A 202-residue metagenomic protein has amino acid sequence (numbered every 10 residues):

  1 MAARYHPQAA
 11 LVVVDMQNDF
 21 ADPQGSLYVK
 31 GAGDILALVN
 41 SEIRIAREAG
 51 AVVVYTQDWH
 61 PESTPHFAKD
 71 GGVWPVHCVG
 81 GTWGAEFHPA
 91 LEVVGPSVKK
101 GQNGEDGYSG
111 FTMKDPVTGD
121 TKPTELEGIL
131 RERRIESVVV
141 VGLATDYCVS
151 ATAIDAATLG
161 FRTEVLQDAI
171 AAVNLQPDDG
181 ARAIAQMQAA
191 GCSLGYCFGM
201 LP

Functional and structural regions predicted by a protein language model:
M1-G104, E132, E136, R162-E164 (+1 more regions): Active-site acidic carboxylates
I35, V39, P123, V149: Aromatic/hydrophobic pocket-lining residues that form the small-molecule binding cavity in soluble enzyme cores
E42-I45, V149-G160: Histidine-anchored nucleotide/phosphate-binding helix
T64-C78, F111-K122, A157: Short, electropositive alpha-helical surface patch
G84, H88, P123, E127 (+2 more regions): Hydrophobic, well-ordered secondary-structure segments
E105-R133, S137: Alpha-helical scaffold elements lining the catalytic groove of polysaccharide deacetylases
I135-A151, V165-Q167: Glycine-rich anion-binding loop/nest that anchors nucleotide
A144-Y147, L159, I170-V173: Short Gly/Pro-enriched loop/turn and capping motifs at secondary-structure junctions
